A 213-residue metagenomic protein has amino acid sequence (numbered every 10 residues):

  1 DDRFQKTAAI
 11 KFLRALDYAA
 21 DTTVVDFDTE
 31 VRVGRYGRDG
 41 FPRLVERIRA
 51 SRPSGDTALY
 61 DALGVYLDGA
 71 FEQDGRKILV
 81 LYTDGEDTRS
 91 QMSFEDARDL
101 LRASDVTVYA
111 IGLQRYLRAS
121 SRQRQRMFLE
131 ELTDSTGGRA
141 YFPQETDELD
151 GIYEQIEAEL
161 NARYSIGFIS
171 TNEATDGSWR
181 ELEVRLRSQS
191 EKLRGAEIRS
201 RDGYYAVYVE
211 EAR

Functional and structural regions predicted by a protein language model:
D1-R213: Scaffold/interface architecture of coatomer-like assemblies
